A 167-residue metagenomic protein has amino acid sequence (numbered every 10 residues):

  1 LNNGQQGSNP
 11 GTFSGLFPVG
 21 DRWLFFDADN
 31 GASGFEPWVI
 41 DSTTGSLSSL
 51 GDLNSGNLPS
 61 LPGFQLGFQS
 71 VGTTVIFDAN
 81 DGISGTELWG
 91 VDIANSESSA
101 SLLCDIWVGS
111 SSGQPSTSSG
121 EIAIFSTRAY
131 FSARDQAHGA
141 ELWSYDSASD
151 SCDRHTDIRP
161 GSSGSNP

Functional and structural regions predicted by a protein language model:
L1-P167: Feature 14080 marks short, conserved micro-sites in well-ordered regions that are central to protein function
